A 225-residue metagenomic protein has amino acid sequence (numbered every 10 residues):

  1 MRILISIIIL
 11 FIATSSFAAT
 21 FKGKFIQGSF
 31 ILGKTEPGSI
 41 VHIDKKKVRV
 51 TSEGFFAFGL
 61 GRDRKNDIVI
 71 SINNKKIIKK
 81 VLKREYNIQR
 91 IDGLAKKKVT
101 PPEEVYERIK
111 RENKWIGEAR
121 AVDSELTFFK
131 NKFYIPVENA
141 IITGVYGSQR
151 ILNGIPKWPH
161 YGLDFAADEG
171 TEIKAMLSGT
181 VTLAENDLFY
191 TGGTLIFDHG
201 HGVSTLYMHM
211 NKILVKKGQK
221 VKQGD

Functional and structural regions predicted by a protein language model:
I3-T14, I70: Sec-dependent N-terminal signal peptides
A18-E85: Cationic-aromatic interfacial patches
K34-E36, T51, D63, D168 (+3 more regions): A short, compositionally biased micro-patch
H42, S71, K174, T180-L183 (+1 more regions): Hydrophobic beta-strand signal
K46, K75, T171, H201-S204: Short acidic/polar mixed-charge low-complexity motifs
K80-T191: Surface-exposed, glycine-biased beta-strand/turn segments
T171, N186, I213-D225: Acidic, glycine-anchored pre-beta loop/turn
M176-L214: Zn2+-dependent peptidoglycan hydrolase active-site motif and core
